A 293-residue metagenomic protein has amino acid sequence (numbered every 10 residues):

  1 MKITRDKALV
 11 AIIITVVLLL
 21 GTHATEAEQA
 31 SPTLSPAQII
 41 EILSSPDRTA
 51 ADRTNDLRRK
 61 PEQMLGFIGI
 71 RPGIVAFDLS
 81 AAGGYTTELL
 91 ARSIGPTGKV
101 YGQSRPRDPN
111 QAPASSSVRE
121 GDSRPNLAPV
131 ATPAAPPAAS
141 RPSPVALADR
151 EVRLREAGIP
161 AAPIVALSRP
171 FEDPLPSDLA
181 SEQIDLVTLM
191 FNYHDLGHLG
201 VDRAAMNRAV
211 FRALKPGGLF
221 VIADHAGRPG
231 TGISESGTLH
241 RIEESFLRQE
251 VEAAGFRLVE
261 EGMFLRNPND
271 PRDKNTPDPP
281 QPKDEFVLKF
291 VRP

Functional and structural regions predicted by a protein language model:
I39-L65: Class I SAM-dependent methyltransferase Rossmann-like catalytic core, especially the SAM/SAH-binding loop
G73-A82: Conserved class I S-adenosyl-L-methionine
V118-P176: S-adenosyl-L-methionine
S177-V187: A short acidic, Gly/Pro-enriched loop at the edge of an enzyme's catalytic core that lines a small-molecule cofactor
D185-V201: A short SAM/SAH-binding and catalytic strip from SAM-dependent methyltransferases
R203-P216: A short glycine-rich, Lys/Arg-flanked "PGG" loop and its adjoining helix->strand segment in the class I
G217-D224: Conserved beta-strand signature within the Rossmann-like core of class I S-adenosyl-L-methionine
P271-P293: Core SAM-dependent methyltransferase catalytic element
